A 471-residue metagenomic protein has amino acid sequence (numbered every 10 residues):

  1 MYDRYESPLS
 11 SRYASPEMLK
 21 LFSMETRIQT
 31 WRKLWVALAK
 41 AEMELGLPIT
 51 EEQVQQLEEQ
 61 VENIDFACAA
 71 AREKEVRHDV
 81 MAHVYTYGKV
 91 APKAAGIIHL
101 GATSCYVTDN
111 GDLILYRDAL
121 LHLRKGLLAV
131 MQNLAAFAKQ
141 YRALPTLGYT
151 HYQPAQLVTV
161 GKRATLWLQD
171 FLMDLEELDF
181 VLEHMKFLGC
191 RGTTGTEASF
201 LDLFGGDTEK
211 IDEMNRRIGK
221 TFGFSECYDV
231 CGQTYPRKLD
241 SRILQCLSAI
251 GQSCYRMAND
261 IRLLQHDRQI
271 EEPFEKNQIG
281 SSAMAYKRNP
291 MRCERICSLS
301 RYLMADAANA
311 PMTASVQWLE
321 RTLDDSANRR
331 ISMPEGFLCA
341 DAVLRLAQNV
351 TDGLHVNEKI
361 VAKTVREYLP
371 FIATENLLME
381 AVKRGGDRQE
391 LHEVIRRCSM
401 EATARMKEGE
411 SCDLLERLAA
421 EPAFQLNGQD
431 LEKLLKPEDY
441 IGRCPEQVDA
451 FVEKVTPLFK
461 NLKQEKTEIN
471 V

Functional and structural regions predicted by a protein language model:
M1-D202, G206-R217, G280-S281, M291-R295 (+4 more regions): A helix-coil-helix interface module used to build multimeric assemblies and to scaffold catalytic/cofactor sites
R77-V80, L127, M131-L134, A164-L178 (+5 more regions): Alpha-helical transition-metal enzyme core signature, strongest for iron centers
K139-G161, E271-K287, E320-A327, D352-I372: Glycine-rich cofactor-pocket loops
K162, S241-A249, N376-R384: Short, well-ordered beta-strand elements within core beta-sheets of diverse protein domains
T208-Q233: Active-site-adjacent "gating/activation" loops or surface patches in catalytic cores
T234-Q269, Q278-C339: A conserved active-site cap/scaffold subdomain adjacent to cofactor or substrate pockets
E271, E393-E401: Active/binding-pocket-proximal capping segment
Y302-R388, V394: Long, amphipathic alpha-helical stalk/connector segments used for oligomerization, subunit docking, or mechanical
